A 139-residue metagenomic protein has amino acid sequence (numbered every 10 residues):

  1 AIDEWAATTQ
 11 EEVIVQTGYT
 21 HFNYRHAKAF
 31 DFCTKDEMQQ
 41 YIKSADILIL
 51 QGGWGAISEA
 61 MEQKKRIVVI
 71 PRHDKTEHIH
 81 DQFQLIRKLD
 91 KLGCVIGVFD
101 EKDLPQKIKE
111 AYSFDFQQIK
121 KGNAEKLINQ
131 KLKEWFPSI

Functional and structural regions predicted by a protein language model:
A1-I139: Nucleotide-activated sugar donor-binding and catalytic core shared by glycosyltransferases and related lipid-linked
